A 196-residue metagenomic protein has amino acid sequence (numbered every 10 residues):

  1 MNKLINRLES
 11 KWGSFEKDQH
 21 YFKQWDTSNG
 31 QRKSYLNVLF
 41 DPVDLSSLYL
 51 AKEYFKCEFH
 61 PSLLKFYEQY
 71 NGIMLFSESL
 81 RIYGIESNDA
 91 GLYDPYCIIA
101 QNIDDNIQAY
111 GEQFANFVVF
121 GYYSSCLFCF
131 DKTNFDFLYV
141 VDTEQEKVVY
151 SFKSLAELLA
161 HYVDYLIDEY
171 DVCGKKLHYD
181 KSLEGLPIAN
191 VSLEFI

Functional and structural regions predicted by a protein language model:
M1-Y49, Q69-I196: A C-terminal-region feature
